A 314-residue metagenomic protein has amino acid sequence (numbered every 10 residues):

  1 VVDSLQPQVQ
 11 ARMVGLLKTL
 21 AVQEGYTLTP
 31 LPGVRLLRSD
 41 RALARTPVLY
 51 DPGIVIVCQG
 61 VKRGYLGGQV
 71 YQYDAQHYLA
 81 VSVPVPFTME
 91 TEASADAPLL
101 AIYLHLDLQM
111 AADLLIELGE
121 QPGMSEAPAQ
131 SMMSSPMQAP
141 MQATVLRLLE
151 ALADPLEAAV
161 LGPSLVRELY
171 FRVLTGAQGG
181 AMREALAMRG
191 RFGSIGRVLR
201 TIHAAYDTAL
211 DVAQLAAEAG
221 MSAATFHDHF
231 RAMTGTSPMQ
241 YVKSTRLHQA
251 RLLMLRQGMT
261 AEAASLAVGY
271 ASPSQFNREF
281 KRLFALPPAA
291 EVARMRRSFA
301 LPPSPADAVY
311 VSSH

Functional and structural regions predicted by a protein language model:
V1-P30, V34-L37, L43-R45, M124-A129 (+2 more regions): A short, N-terminal "cap"/entry segment at the start of jelly-roll beta-barrel domains of the cupin/DSBH fold
V2-V9, M13, A111-E168, R172-V173 (+2 more regions): Amphipathic alpha-helical segments enriched in hydrophobic/aromatic residues interleaved with Lys/Arg
Y26-G123: N-terminal regulatory/effector-sensing and dimerization cores that precede helix-turn-helix DNA-binding domains
R63, A209, G258-M259: Residue at a beta-strand N-cap/secondary-structure junction
P140, L165, A187-V198, T234 (+1 more regions): N-terminal positioning helix adjacent to the helix-turn-helix/winged-helix DNA-binding module
E168, R172-Q178, A187, H203-T245 (+1 more regions): Basic/polar phosphate-binding segments, predominantly the helix-turn-helix DNA-binding elements of transcriptional
L252, R256-T260, A267-H314: …primarily DNA-binding HTH/wHTH and HhH modules…
